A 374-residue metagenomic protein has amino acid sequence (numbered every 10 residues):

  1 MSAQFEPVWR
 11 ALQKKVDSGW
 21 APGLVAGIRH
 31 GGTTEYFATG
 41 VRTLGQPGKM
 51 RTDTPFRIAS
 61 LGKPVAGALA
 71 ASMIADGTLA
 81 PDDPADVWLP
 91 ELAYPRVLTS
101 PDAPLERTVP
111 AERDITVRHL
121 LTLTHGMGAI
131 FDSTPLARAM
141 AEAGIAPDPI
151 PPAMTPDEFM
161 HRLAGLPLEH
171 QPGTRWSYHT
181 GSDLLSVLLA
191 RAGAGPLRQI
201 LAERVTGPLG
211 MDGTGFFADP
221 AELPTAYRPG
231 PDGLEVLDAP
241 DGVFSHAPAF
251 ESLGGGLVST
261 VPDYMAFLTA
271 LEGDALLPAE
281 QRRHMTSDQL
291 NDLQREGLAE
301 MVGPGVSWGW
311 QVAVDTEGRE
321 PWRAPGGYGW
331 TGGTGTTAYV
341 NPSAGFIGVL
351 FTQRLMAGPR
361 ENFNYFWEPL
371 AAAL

Functional and structural regions predicted by a protein language model:
S2-I58, T78-A80, V97-E106, N364 (+1 more regions): Short, conserved catalytic-motif segment at the N-terminal edge
E6-Q13, G32, R57-A85, S182-A190 (+2 more regions): Active-site SXXK
P22-L24, F56, P196, T334-T337: Short loop/turn microsegments at loop-to-beta-strand junctions
E35-F37, A338-N341, G345-R354: Short, well-ordered beta-strand elements
Y36, P95-P325: Short, surface-exposed loop or secondary-structure junction motifs that flank catalytic or metal-binding residues
D86-P95: Acidic helix-start/capping segments at beta-turn-to-alpha-helix junctions
A249-G256, G327-Y339, T352-G358: Glycine-rich phosphate/pyrophosphate-binding beta-alpha loops
G273, T286-G297, A357-L374: Short, gly/Ser/Thr-rich active-site loops of penicillin-recognizing serine hydrolases
